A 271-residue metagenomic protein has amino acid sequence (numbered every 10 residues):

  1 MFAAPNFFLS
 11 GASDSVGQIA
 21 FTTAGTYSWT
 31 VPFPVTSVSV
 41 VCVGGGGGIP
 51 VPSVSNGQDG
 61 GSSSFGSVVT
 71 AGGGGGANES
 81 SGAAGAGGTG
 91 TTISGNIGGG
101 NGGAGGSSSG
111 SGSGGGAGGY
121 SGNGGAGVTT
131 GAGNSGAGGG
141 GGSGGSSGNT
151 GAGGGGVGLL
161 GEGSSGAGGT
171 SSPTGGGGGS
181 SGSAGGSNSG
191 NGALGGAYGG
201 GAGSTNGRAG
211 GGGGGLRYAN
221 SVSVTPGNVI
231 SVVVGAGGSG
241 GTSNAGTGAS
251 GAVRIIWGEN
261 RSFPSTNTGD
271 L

Functional and structural regions predicted by a protein language model:
M1-F2, S15, T23, G114 (+1 more regions): Generic detection of intrinsically disordered/low-complexity segments and helix-coil linkers/edges
M1-G11: Short, intrinsically disordered N-terminal pre-domain segments
N6-F7, S37-L271: Low-complexity, glycine/proline-biased repetitive segments and flexible coils/loops
S10-G46, G269-L271: GGW-centered surface loops in extracellular recognition modules
